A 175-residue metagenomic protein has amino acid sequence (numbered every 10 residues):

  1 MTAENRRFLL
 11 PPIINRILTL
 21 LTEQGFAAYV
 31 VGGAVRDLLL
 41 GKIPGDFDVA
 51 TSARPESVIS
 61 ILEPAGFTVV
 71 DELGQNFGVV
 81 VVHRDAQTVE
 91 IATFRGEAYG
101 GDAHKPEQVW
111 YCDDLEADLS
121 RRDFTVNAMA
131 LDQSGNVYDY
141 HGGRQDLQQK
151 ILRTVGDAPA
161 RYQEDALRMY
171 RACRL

Functional and structural regions predicted by a protein language model:
M1-L175: Catalytic cores of the polymerase beta-like nucleotidyltransferase superfamily and closely associated nucleotide
